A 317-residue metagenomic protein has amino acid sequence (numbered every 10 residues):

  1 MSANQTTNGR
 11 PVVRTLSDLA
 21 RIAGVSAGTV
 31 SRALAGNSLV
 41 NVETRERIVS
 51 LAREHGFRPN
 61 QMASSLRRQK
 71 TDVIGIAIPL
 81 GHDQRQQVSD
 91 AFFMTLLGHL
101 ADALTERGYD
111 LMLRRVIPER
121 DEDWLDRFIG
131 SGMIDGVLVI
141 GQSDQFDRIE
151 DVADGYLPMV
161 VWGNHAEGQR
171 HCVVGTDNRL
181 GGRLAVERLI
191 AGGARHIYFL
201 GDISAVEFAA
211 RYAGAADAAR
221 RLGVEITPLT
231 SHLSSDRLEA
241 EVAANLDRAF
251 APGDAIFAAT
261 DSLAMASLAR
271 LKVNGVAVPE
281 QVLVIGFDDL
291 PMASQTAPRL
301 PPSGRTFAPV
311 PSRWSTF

Functional and structural regions predicted by a protein language model:
M1-D72: N-terminal helix-turn-helix DNA-binding module of bacterial transcription factors
M1-T7, P11, V73-A77, G81-E187 (+3 more regions): Alpha-helical recognition/docking segments in bacterial nutrient-uptake and carbohydrate-utilization systems
R58, I140-G141, G192, L200 (+3 more regions): Replace "coordinates the UDP/GDP/TDP-sugar" with "coordinates nucleotide-activated sugar donors
L104-R115, Q169, Y198-F199, A216-R237: Short beta-strand elements in bilobed, periplasmic/extracellular small-molecule ligand-binding domains
V174-F199, R237-N245, A264, R305-F317: Hydrophobic alpha-helical segments within soluble ligand-binding/sensing domains
R183-L222: An alpha-beta-alpha
I226, A244-F317: Flexible loop/turn connectors
